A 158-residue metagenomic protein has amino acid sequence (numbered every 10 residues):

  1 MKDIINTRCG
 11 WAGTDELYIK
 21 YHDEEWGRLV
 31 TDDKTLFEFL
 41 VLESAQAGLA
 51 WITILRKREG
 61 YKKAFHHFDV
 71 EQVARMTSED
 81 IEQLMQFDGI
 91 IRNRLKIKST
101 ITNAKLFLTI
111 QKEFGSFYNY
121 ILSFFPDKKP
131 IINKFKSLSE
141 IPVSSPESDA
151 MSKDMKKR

Functional and structural regions predicted by a protein language model:
M1-R158: HhH-family (HhH-GPD) DNA N-glycosylase catalytic core used in base-excision repair
